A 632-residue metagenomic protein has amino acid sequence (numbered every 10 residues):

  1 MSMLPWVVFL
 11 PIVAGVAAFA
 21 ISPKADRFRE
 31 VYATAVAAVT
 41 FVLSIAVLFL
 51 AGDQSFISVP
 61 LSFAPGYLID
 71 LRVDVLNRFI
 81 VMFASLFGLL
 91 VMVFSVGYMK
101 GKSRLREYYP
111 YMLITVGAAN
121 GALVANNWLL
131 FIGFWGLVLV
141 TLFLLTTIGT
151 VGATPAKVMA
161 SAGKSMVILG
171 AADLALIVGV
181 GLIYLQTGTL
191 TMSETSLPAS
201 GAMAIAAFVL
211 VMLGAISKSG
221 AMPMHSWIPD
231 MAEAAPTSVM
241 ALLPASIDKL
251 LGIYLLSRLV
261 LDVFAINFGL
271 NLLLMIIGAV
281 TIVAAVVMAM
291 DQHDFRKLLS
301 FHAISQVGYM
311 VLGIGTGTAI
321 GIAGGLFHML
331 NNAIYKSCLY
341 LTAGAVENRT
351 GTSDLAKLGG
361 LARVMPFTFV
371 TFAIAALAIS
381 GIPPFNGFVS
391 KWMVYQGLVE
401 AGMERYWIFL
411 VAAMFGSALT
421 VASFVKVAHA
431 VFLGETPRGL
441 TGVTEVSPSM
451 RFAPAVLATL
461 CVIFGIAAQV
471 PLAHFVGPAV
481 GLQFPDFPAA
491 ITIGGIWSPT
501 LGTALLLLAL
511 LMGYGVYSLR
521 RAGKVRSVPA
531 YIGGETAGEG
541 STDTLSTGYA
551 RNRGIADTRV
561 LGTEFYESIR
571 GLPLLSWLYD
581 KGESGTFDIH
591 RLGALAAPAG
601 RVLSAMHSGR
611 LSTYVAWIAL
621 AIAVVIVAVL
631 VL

Functional and structural regions predicted by a protein language model:
M1-M3, I69-N77, L129, T195-G201 (+2 more regions): Interfacial loop-to-helix junctions that mark the boundaries of transmembrane helices in multi-pass membrane
M1-W6, V16-P110, G117, G188-E194 (+4 more regions): Transmembrane helix-loop-helix hairpins at membrane boundaries of multipass inner-membrane proteins
R27-A37, S161-G170, R363-T371, E445-T459 (+1 more regions): Alpha-helical transmembrane segments and their helix-start/interface "positive-inside/aromatic belt" motifs in integral
G66-I69, A356-K357, R438-V443, P598-G609: Cytosolic juxtamembrane amphipathic/interface segments immediately preceding and feeding into a transmembrane helix
L71-S85, A204-A215, F409-S417, A490-M512: Hydrophobic alpha-helical transmembrane segments
L90-K100, R106, V116-F131, T141-V446 (+1 more regions): Hydrophobic transmembrane alpha-helices and their helix-loop junctions in integral membrane proteins
A378-M393, T459-V480, V624-V625: Alpha-helical transmembrane segments and their membrane-interface junctions in multi-pass membrane proteins
P471-L501, L519-L632: Aromatic-capped, Gly/Pro-kinked transmembrane alpha-helices
